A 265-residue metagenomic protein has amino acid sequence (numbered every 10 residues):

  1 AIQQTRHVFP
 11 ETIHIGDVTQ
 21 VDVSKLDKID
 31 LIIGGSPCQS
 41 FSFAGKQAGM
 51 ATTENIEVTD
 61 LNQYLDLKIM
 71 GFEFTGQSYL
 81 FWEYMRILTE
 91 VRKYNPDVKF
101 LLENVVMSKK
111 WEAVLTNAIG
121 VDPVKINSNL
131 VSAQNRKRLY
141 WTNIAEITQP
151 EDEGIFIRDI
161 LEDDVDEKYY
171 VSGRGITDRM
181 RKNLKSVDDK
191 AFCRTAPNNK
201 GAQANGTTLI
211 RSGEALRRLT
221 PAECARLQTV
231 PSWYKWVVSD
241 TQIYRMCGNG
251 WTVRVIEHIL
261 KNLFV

Functional and structural regions predicted by a protein language model:
A1-V265: Conserved active-site and SAM-binding loop architecture of S-adenosyl-L-methionine-dependent nucleic-acid
